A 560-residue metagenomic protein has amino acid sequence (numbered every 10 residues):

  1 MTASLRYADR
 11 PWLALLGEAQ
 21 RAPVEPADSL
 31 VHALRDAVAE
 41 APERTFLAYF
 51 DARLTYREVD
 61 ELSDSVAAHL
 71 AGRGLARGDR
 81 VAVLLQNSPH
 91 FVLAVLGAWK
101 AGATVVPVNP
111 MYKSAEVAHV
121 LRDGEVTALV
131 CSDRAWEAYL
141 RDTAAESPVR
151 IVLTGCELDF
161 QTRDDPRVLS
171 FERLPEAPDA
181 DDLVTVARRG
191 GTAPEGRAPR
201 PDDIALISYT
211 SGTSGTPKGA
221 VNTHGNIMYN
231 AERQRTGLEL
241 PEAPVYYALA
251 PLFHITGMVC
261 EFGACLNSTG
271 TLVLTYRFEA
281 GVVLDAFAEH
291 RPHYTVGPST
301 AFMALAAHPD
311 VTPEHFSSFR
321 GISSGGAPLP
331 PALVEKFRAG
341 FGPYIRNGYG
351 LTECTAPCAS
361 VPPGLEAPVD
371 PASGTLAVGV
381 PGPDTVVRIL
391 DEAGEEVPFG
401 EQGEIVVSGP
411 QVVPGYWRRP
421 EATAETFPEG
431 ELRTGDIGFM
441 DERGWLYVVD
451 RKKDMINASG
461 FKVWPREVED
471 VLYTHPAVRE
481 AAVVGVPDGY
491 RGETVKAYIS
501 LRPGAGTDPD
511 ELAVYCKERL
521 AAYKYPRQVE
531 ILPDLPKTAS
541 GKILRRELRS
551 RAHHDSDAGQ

Functional and structural regions predicted by a protein language model:
M1, G72-R73, K100-T185, P503-A505 (+1 more regions): Structural core segment of the AMP-binding/adenylate-forming
E25-P26, E43-S88, V92-L96, K113-A118: Conserved AMP-binding/adenylate-forming core of the ANL superfamily
T55-E58, R197-A198, A205-Y229: Conserved AMP-binding A3 loop
Y112, L129-C131, T295, G409 (+6 more regions): AMP-binding/adenylate-forming catalytic core of the ANL superfamily
R173, P292-G297, A306-A372, V386 (+1 more regions): Gly/Ser/Thr-rich phosphate-binding loop
L174-Y209, T216, E239-V245, P383 (+1 more regions): Conserved pre-ATP/AMP-binding loop-to-beta segment of ANL
M228-V245, F253-Y294, F302, H308: Conserved AMP-binding/adenylation subdomain of ANL enzymes
V386-V406, E442-R443, A505-P509, L544: Conserved beta-loop-beta connector loops within the AMP-binding
